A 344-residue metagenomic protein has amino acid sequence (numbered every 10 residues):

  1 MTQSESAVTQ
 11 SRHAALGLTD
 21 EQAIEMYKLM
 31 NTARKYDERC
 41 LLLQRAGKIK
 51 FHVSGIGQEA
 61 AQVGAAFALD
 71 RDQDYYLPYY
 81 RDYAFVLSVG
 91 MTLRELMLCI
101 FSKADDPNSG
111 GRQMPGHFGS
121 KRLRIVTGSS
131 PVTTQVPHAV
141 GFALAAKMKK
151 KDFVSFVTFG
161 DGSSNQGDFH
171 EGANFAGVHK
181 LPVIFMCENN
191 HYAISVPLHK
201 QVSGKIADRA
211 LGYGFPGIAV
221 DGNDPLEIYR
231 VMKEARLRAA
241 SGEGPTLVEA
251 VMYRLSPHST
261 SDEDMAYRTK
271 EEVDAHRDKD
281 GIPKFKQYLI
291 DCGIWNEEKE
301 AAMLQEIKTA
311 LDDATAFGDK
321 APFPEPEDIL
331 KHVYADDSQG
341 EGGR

Functional and structural regions predicted by a protein language model:
M1-A61, F67-A68, S256, D262-M265 (+1 more regions): Conserved acidic/glycine
V8-R12, L18, Q22-E25, G47 (+10 more regions): Generic, low-specificity signal for short hydrophobic/alpha-helical stretches with a mild N-terminal bias, encompassing
T9-H13, R34, N108-R112, H179 (+2 more regions): N-proximal short alpha-helices
K28, D72-D74, M114, V183 (+1 more regions): A generic secondary-structure signal marking the coil-to-beta-strand transition
K35-E38, L42-H179, P197-S203, A207 (+1 more regions): Cofactor-binding active-site loop characterized by glycine-rich and histidine/acidic residues
Y80, A250-M252, V333: A general secondary-structure junction signal
R124-K320: Glycine-rich ThDP/TPP pyrophosphate-binding loop and its adjacent helix/strand module within ThDP-dependent enzymes
